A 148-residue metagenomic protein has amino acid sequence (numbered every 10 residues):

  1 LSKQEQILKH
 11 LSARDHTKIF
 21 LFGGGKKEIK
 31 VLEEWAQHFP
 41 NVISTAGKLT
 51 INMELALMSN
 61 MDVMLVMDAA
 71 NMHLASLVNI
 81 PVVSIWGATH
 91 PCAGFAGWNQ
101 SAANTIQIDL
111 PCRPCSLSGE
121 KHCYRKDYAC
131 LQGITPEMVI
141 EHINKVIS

Functional and structural regions predicted by a protein language model:
L1-A88: Donor-binding and catalytic core of enzymes assembling or modifying cell-surface/extracellular glycoconjugates
L32, I147-S148: N-terminal non-cleavable signal-anchor helices
S44-T45, S76-I147: Nucleotide-sugar donor-binding patch of glycosyltransferase catalytic domains
